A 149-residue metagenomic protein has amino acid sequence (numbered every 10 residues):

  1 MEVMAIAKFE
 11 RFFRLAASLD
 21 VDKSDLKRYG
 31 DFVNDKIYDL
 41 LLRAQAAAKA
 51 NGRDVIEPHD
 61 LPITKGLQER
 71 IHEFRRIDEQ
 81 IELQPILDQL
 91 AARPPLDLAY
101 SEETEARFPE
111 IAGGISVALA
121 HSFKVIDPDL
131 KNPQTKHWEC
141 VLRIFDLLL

Functional and structural regions predicted by a protein language model:
M1-L149: Terminal helix-to-tail segments of small alpha-helical proteins
